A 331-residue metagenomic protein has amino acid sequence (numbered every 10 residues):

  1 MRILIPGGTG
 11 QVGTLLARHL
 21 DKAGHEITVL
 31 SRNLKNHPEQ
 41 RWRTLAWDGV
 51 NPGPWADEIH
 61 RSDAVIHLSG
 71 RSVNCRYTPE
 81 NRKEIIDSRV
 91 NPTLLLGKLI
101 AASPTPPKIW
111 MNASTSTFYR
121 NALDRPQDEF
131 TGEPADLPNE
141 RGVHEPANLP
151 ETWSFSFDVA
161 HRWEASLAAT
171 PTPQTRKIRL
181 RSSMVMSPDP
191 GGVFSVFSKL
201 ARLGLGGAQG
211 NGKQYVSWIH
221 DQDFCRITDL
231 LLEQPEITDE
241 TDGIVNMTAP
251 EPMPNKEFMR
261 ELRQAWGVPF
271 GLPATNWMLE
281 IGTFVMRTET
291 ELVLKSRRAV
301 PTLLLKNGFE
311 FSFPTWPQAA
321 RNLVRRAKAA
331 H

Functional and structural regions predicted by a protein language model:
R2, Q234-R287, R321-H331: Mid/C-terminal beta-alpha module of Rossmann-like enzyme folds, strongest in SDR-family dehydrogenases/epimerases
I3-A23: N-terminal Rossmann NAD(P)H-binding glycine-rich loop of SDR-like oxidoreductase domains
N36-E39, R43-P92: NAD(P)H-binding glycine-rich loop region in Rossmannoid oxidoreductase-like domains and their noncatalytic homologs
L94-W153: Conserved Rossmann-fold NAD(P)-dependent oxidoreductase catalytic core, especially the SDR/UDP-sugar
E140-K177: Active-site Tyr-X1-5-Lys
H161, P173-T175, M186-V196, L230-V245 (+1 more regions): Glycine/proline-rich active-site loop of Rossmann-fold NAD(P)-dependent oxidoreductases
A168-V216, D221, L262: NAD(P)-dependent short-chain dehydrogenase/reductase
S198-G207, Q214-M253: Alpha-helical substrate-binding/gating segment
